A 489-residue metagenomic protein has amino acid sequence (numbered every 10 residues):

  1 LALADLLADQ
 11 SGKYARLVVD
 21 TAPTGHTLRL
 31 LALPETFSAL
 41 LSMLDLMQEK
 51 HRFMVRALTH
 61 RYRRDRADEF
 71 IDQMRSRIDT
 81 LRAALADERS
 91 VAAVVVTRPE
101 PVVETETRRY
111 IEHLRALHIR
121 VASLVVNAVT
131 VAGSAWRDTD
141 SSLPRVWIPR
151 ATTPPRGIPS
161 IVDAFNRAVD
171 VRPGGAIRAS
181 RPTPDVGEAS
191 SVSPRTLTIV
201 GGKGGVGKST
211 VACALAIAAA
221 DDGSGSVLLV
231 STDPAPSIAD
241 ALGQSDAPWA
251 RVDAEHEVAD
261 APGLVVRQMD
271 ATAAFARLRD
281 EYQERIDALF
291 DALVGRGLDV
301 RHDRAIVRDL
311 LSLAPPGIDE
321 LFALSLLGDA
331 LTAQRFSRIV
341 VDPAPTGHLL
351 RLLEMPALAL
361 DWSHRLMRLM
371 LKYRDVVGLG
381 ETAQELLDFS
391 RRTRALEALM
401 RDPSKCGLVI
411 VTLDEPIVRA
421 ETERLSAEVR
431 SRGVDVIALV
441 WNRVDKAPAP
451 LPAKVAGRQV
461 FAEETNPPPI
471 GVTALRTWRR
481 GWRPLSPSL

Functional and structural regions predicted by a protein language model:
L1-V96, E100, E106-R109, F290-V411 (+2 more regions): Phosphate/Mg2+-binding loops and adjacent switch elements in nucleotide/diphosphate-handling enzyme cores
D5, E112, C213, I217-D221 (+2 more regions): Short, well-ordered alpha-helices that flank and scaffold nucleotide-derived cofactor binding pockets
A15, A122, T196, S226-L228 (+2 more regions): The start of beta-strands in P-loop NTPase/AAA+ ATPase cores
L17, T21-F37, G205-A276, I339 (+2 more regions): Walker A/P-loop NTP-binding active-site region of P-loop NTPases, recognizing the glycine-rich GxxxxGKT/S
R75-T198, S245, D253-V258, S390-L489: C-terminal lobe/tail of nucleotide-utilizing enzymes
V200-K203: Residues at the beta-strand->loop junction immediately N-terminal to the Walker
R279: Catalytic center-proximal scaffold of phosphoryl-transfer enzymes
